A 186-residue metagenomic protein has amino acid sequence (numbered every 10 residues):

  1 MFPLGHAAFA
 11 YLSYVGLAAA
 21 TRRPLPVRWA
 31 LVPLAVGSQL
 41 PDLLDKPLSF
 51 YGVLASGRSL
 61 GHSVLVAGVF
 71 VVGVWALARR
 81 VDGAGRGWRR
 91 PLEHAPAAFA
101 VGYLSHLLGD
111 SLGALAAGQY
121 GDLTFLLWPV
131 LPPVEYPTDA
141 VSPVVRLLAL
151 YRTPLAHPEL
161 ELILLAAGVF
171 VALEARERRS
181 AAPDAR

Functional and structural regions predicted by a protein language model:
M1-R186: N-terminal membrane-targeting hydrophobic helices
